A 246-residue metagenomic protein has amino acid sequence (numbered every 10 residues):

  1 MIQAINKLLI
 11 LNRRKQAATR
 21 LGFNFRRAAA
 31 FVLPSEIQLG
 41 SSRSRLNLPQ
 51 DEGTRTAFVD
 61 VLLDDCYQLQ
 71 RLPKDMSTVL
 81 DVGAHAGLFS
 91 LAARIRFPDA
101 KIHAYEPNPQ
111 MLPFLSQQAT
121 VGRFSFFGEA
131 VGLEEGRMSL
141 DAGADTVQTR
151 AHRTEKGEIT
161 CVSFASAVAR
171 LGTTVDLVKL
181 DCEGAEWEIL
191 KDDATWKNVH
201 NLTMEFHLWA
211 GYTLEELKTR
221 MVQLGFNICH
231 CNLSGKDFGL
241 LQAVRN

Functional and structural regions predicted by a protein language model:
M1-N246: Phosphate/nucleotide-binding beta-alpha loop and adjacent structural elements of enzyme active sites
